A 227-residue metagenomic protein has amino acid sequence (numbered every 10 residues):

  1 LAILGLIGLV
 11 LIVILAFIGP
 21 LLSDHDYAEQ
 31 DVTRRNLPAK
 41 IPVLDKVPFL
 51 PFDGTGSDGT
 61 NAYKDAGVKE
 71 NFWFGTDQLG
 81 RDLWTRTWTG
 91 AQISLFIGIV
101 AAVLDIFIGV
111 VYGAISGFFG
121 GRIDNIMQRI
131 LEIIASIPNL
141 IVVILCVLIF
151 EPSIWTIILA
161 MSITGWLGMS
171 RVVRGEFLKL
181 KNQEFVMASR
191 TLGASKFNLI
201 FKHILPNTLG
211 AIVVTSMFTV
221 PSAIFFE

Functional and structural regions predicted by a protein language model:
L1-I106, V110, A114: Gly/Trp-centered helix-boundary motif
L4, T76-E227: Alpha-helical transmembrane segments of integral membrane proteins, especially multi-pass inner/plasma-membrane
